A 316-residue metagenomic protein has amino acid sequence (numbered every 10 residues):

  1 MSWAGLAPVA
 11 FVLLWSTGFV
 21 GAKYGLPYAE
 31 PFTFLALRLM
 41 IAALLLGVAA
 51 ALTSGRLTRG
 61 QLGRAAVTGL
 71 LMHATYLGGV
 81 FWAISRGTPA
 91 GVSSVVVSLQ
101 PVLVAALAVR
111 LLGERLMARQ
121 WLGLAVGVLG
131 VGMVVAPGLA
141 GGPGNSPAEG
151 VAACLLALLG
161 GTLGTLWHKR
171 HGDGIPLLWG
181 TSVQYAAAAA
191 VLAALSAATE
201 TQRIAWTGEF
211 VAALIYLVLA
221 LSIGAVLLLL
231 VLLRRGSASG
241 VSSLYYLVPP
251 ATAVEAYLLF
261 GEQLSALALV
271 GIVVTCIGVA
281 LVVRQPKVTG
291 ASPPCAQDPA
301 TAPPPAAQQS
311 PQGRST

Functional and structural regions predicted by a protein language model:
M1-G5, Y28-F32, A36, L57-G63 (+4 more regions): Juxtamembrane helix-entry segments on the extracytoplasmic side of multipass membrane proteins
L14, G18-F19, G47-V97, A105 (+2 more regions): Specific transmembrane alpha-helical segments of multi-pass solute transporters/efflux pumps, especially DMT/EamA
T17-Y24, Y28, A42-R59, T75 (+4 more regions): Membrane-interface helix-cap regions at the ends of transmembrane helices in multi-pass membrane proteins
P27-T75, P101-A108, L159-G164, T181-E200 (+1 more regions): Transmembrane alpha-helices of multi-pass small-molecule transport proteins
T33-L44, M72, F81-R115, Q120 (+2 more regions): Specific alpha-helical transmembrane segments that line the substrate/conduction pathway and gating interfaces
L37, S93-L99, L166-A189, V218-L258: Helix-helix packing/entry segments at the starts of transmembrane helices
A43-L46, L103-A106, R110, L124 (+5 more regions): Transmembrane alpha-helical segments that form core, pore/gating elements of small-molecule transporters/exporters
L46, L107, L116-G138, L158-G161 (+3 more regions): Hydrophobic transmembrane alpha-helices of multi-pass small-molecule transport proteins
